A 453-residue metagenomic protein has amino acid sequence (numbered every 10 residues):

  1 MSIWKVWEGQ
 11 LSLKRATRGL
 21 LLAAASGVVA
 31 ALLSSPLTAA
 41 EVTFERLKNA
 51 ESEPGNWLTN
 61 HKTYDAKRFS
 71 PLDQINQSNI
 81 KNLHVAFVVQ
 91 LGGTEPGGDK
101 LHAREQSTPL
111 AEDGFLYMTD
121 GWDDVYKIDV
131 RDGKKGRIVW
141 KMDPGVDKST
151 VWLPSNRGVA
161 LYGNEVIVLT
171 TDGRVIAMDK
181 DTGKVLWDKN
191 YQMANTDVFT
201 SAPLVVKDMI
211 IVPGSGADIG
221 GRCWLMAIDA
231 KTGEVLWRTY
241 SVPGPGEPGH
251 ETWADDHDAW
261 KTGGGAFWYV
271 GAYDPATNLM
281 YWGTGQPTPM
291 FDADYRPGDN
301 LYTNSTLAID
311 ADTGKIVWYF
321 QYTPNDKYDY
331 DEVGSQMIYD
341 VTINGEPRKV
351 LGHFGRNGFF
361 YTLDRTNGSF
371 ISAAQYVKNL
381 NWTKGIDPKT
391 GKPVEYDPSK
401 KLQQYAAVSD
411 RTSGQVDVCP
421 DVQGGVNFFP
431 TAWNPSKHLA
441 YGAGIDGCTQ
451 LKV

Functional and structural regions predicted by a protein language model:
M1-R18: N-terminal secretory signal peptides that target proteins for export/translocation
G19-S35: Bacterial N-terminal signal peptides
L37-E41: Boundary at the C-terminal end of the N-terminal hydrophobic targeting segment
V42-A86, S241-P248, L402-V408: Blade/loop signatures of beta-propeller domains
W57-H61, H102-D124, T150-V175, V198-R222 (+5 more regions): Repeat-blade elements of multi-bladed beta-propeller folds
L58, Y64-S70, T94-D99, M118 (+3 more regions): Short, solvent-exposed loop/turn elements at domain surfaces
S70-Y117, G145-D147, C419-P420: Asp/Glu-centered strand-loop micro-motifs enriched in Gly/Pro and often flanked by an aromatic residue
K81-G92, V125-T150, Y162, V166 (+7 more regions): Extracytoplasmic/lumenal domain signature
